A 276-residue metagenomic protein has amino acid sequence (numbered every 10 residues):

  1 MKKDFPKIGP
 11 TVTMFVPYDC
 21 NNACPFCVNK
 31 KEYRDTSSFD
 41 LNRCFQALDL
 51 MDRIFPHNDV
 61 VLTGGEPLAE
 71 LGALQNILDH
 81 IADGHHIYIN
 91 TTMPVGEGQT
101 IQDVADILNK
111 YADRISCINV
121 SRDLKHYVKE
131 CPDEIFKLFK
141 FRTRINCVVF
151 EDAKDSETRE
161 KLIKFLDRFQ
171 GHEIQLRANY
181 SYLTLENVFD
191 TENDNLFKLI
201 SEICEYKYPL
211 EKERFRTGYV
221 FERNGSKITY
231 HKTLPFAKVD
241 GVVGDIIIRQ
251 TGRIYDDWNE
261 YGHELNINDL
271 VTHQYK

Functional and structural regions predicted by a protein language model:
M1-C44: Canonical Radical SAM [4Fe-4S] cluster-binding loop centered on the CxxxCxxC motif and its immediate flanking residues
T11, N29-N42, I54-E70, G84-T100 (+3 more regions): Core AdoMet radical
K31, V242-V243: Regulatory, intrinsically disordered low-complexity regions in eukaryotic nuclear proteins
T36, D123-V242, Q250, Y255 (+2 more regions): Radical SAM enzyme [4Fe-4S]-AdoMet core and its adjacent flexible, acidic and glycine-rich loops/tails across
M51, I77-I81, E134-K140: Hydrophobic positions in alpha-helices of CheY-like receiver
G72-I77, E97-K110, K129-E134, D155-K164: Distinct, well-ordered alpha-helical segments
T272-K276: Cysteine/selenocysteine-centered motifs that mediate thiol-based redox chemistry or coordinate metal-sulfur cofactors
